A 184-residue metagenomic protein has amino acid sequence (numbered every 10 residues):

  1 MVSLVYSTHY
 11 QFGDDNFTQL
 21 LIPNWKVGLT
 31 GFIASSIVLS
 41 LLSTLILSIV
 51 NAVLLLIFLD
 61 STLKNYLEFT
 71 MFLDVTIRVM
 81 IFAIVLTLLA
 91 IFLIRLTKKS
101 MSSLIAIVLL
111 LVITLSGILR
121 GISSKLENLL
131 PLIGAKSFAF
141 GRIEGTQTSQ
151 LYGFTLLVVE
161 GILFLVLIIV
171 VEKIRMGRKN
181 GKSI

Functional and structural regions predicted by a protein language model:
M1-V5, L29-M101, I107, I113-G117 (+1 more regions): Secretory targeting signals
V2-L21, W25: Transmembrane helix boundary and interhelical loop/hinge segments in multi-pass membrane proteins
Y10, E127-L130, Q150: A generic fold-level signal
Y10-D14, V50, L54-T62, T97 (+5 more regions): Membrane-interfacial segments
L104-I105, L167: Generic hydrophobic alpha-helical membrane-span motif
L119-L132: Extracellular/periplasmic helix-loop junction at the C-terminal end of a transmembrane helix in multi-pass membrane
R142-I184: Alpha-helical transmembrane segments of multi-pass membrane transporters/translocases
